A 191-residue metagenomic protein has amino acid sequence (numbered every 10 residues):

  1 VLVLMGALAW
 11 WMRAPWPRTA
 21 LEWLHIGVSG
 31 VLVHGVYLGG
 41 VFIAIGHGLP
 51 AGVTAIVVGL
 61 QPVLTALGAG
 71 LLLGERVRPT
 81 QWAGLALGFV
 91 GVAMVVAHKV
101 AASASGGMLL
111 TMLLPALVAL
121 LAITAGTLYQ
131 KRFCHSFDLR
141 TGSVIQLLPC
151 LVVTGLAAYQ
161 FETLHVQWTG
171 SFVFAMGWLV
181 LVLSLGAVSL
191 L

Functional and structural regions predicted by a protein language model:
V1-V3, V33, F42-R76, Q81 (+1 more regions): Specific alpha-helical transmembrane segments that line the substrate/conduction pathway and gating interfaces
V1-V36, L64, L121-G126, S143-E162 (+1 more regions): Transmembrane alpha-helices of multi-pass small-molecule transport proteins
L2-M5, G68, V77-K99, L120-I123 (+1 more regions): Hydrophobic transmembrane alpha-helices of multi-pass small-molecule transport proteins
W10-V58, M94, V180-L191: Specific transmembrane alpha-helical segments of multi-pass solute transporters/efflux pumps, especially DMT/EamA
P15-W16, I43-H47, V96-L109, A158-A175: Membrane-interface helix termini and inter-helical loops of multi-pass transporters
T19-L21, H25, A55, G74-M94 (+2 more regions): Loop-to-transmembrane alpha-helix entry segments
L24, V28, L32, L60 (+6 more regions): Hydrophobic residues within alpha-helical transmembrane segments of multi-pass solute transporters/permease subunits
L38, V53-L60, T127-V152, V180-L191: Helix-helix packing/entry segments at the starts of transmembrane helices
